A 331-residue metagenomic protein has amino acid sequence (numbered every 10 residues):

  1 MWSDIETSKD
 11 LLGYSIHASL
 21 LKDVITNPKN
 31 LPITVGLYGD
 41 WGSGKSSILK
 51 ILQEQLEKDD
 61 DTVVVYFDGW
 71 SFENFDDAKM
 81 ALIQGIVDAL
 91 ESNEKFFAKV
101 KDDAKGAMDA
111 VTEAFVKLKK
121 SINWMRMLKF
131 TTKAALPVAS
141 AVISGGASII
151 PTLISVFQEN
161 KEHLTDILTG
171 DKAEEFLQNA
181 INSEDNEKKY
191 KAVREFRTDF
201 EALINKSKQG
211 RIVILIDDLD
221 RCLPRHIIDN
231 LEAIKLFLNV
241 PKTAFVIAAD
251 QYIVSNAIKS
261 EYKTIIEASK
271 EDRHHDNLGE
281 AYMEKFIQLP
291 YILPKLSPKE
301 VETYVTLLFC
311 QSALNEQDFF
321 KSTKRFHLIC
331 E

Functional and structural regions predicted by a protein language model:
M1-M80, Q84-D88, L203, L289 (+1 more regions): Walker A/P-loop-proximal flanking segment of P-loop NTPase domains
P32, D60-V63, G210, V240-A244 (+2 more regions): Short glycine-/polar-rich loops that comprise or flank the Walker A/P-loop and associated switch/sensor motifs
W41-S43, S71-F75, D250-S255, K263 (+1 more regions): Conserved nucleotide-binding/hydrolysis micro-motifs of P-loop NTPases
L52, A81-I86, D229-L231, S260-E267 (+1 more regions): Short secondary-structure boundary/capping segments
L56-E201, K206, K270-E271, L314-E316: P-loop NTPase nucleotide-binding core
D103-T132, M283-E331: Conserved AAA+ ATPase small/helical "lid" subdomain
N186-R194, T198-N256, E261-K263: Conserved Walker B catalytic segment
V254-K285: Short regulatory helix/loop adjacent to the ATP-binding pocket of P-loop NTPases
